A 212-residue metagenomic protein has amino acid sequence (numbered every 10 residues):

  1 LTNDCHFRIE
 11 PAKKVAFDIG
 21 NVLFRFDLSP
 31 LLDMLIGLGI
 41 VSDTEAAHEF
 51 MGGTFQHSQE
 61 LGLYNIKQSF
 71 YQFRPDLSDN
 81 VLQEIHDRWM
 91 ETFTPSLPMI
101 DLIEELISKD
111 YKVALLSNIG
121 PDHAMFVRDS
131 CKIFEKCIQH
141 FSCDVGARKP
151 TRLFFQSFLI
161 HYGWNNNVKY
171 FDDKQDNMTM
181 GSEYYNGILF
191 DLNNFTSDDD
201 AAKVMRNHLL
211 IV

Functional and structural regions predicted by a protein language model:
L1-P11, F17, G120-P121, M125-V212: Asp-based, Mg2+/Mn2+-dependent phosphohydrolase catalytic module
R8-D101, S108, G120: N-terminal helical cap/lid subdomain that shapes the substrate entry/recognition surface in HAD-like hydrolases
D18-N21, G62, L106, L115 (+2 more regions): Generic structural signal for small/hydrophobic residues in well-ordered secondary structure, especially within
R25, L115-S117, D191: Hydrophobic residues in well-ordered beta-strands that form the structural core
D33, D101-E104, S157, T179: Surface-exposed charge patches
G37, P75, D79, E105-K109 (+4 more regions): Secondary-structure boundary motif
